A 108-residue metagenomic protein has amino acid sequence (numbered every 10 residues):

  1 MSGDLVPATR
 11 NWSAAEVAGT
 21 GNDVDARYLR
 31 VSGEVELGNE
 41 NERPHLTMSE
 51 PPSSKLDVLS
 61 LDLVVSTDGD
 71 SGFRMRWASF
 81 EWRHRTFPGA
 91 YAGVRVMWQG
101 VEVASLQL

Functional and structural regions predicted by a protein language model:
M1-L108: Exposed, flexible binding/inhibitory loops of compact, secreted disulfide-stabilized domains
